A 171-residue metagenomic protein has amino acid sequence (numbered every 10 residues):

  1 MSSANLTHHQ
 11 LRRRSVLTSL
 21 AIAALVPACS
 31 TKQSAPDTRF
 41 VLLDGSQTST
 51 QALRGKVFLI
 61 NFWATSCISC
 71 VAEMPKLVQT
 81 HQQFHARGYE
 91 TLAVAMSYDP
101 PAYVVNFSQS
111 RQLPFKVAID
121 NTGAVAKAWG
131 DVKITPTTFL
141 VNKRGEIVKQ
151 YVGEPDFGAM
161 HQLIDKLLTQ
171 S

Functional and structural regions predicted by a protein language model:
M1-L11, T18-L25: N-terminal secretory signal peptides
P27-T50: N-terminal "domain-start" segment that seeds a small globular fold
A35-P36, F58, T135-P136: Short loop/turn microsegments at loop-to-beta-strand junctions
T50-I68: Short active-site neighborhood of thiol/selenol oxidoreductases, capturing the structured segment around
I60, L92-V94, F139: Conserved hydrophobic packing residues within short motifs/helices of P-loop NTPase cores of ABC-family ATPases
V71-R111, N121-K127: Structural microenvironment flanking redox-active thiols in thiol-disulfide oxidoreductases
Q109-L113, N121-D165: Thiol/disulfide oxidoreductase modules built on the thioredoxin-like
